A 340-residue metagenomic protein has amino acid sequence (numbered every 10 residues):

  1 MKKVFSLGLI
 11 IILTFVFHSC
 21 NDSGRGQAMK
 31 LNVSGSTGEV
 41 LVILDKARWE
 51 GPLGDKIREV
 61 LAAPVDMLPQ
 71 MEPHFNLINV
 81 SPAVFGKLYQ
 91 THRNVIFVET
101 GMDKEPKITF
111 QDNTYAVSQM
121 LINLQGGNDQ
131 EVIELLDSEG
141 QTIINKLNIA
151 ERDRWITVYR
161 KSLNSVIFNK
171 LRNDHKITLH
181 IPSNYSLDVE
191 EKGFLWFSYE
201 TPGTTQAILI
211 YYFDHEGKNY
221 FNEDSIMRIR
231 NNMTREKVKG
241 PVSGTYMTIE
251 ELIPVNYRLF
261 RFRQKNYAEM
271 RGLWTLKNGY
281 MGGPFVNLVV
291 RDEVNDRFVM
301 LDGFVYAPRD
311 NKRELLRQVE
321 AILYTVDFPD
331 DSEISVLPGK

Functional and structural regions predicted by a protein language model:
K2-I10: Sec-dependent signal peptide recognition, specifically the positively charged N-region followed immediately by
V16-S19: C-terminal motif of bacterial Sec signal peptides marking the signal peptidase cleavage site
G24-Q27, S34, I43-A47, P182-P241 (+1 more regions): Secretory pathway targeting signatures of secreted, lumenal, and periplasmic proteins
G24-S118: Start-of-domain marker
V80-Q130, E236-N295, D310-N311, Y324: Signature of long, low-cysteine stretches enriched in small and polar/charged residues
Q119-N128, I208-Y212, R297-Y306: Short, well-ordered beta-strand elements
E134-R154, Y185, R297-K340: Surface-exposed amphipathic alpha-helical segments
K176-G193, I322-F328: Short conserved aromatic/hydrophobic patches within beta-strands of well-structured domains
